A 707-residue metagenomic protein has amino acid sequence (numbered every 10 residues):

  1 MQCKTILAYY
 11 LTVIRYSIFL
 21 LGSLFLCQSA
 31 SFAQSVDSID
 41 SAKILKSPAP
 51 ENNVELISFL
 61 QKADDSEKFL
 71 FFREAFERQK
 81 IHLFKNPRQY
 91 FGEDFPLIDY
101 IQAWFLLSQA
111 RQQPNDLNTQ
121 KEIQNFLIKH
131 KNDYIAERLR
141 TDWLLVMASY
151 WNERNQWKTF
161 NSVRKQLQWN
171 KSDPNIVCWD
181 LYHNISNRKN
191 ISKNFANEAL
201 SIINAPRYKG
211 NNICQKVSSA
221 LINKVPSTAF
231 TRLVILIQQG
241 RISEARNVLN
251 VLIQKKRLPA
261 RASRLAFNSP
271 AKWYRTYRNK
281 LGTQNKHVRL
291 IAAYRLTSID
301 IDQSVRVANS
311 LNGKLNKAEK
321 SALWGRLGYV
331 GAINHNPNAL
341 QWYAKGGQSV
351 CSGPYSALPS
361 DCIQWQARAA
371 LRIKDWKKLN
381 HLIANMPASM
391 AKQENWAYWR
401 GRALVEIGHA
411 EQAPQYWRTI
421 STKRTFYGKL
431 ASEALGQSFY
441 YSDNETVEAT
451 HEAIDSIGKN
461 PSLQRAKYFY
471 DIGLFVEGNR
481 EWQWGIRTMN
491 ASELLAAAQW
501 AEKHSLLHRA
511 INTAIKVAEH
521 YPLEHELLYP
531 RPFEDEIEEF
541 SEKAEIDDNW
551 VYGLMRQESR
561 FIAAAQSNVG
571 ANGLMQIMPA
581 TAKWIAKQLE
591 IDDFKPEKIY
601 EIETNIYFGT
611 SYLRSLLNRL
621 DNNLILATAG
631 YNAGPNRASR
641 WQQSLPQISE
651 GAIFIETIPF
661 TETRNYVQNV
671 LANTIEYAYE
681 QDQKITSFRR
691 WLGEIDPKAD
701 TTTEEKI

Functional and structural regions predicted by a protein language model:
Q2-I18: Bacterial N-terminal signal peptides that target proteins for export
I14-Q28: Bacterial N-terminal signal peptides
S31-W104, R111, Y441-S462, D471: N-terminal leader/linker segments that initiate helical-solenoid repeat arrays
L60-K68, E93-Q102, L117-T119, N132-D142 (+17 more regions): Generic helix N-cap/helix-start motif at coil->alpha-helix transitions
L83-Q89, D116-I128, N155-L167, I191-I203 (+11 more regions): Alpha-helical repeat scaffolds
D94, I98, A103, N132 (+9 more regions): Catalytic glycan-binding domains that act on GlcNAc-containing polysaccharides
